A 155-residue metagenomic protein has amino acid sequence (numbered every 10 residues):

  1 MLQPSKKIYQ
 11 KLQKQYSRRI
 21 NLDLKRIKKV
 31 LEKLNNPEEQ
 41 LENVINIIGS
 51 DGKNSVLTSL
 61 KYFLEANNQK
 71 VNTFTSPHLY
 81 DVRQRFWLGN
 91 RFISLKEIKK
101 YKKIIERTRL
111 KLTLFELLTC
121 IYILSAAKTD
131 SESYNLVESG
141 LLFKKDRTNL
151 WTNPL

Functional and structural regions predicted by a protein language model:
M1-I20: Charged, amphipathic alpha-helical linker segments immediately N-terminal to NTP-binding catalytic cores
R18, L24, L31-E32, P37-Q40 (+1 more regions): ATP-dependent carboxylate-amine ligase catalytic core
I45-I47: Hydrophobic anchor at the beta1->P-loop junction of P-loop NTPases
V56-S59: Hydrophobic positions on the alpha1 helix immediately C-terminal to the Walker A/P-loop
